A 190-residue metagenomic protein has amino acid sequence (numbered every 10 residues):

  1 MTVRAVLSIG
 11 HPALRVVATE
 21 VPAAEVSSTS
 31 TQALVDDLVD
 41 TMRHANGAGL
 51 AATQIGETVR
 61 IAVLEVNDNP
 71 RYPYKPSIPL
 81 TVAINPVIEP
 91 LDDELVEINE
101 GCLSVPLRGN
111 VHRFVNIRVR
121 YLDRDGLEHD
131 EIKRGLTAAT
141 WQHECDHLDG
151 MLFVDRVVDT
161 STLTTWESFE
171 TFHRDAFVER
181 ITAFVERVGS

Functional and structural regions predicted by a protein language model:
M1-S190: Positively charged
